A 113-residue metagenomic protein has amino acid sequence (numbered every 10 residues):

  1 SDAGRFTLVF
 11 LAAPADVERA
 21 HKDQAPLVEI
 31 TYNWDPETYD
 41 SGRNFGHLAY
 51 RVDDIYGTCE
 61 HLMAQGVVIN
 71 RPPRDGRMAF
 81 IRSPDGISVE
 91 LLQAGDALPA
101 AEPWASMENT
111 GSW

Functional and structural regions predicted by a protein language model:
S1-P26, R82: Core segments of cupin and vicinal oxygen chelate
D2-A3, T38-D40: Short glycine/serine/proline-enriched coil/turn segments at secondary-structure junctions
T7-L11, A49-W113: Vicinal oxygen chelate
V17, N33-E37: Active-site/binding-pocket entry motifs
R19-L27, S41-G42, A101-W104: Short, charged, solvent-exposed linker or helix-capping segments at domain edges/interfaces that act as flexible hinges
R43-H47: Eukaryotic phosphotyrosine signaling hubs
